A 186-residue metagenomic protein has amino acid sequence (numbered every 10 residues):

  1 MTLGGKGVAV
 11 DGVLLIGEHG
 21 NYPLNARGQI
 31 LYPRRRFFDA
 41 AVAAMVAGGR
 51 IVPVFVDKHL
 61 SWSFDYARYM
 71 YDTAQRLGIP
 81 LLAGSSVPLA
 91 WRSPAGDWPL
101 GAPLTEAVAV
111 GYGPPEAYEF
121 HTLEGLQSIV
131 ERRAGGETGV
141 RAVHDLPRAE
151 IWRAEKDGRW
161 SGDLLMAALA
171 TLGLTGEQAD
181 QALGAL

Functional and structural regions predicted by a protein language model:
M1-K6: Short acidic low-complexity segments
V10-G17: N-terminal Rossmann-like NAD(P) cofactor-binding module of classical short-chain dehydrogenase/reductase
E18-S85: Beta-strand-loop-alpha-helix segment that lines the small-molecule cofactor/substrate pocket of alpha/beta enzymes
N21-L24, W62-D65, A90-R92, A117 (+1 more regions): Short catalytic/ligand-binding loop motif for oxyanion handling, primarily in non-cytosolic enzymes, centered on
Y71-A107: Rossmann-like NAD(P)H-binding beta-loop-alpha module
A107-L186: Rossmann-like dinucleotide-binding domain that binds NAD(P)(H)
